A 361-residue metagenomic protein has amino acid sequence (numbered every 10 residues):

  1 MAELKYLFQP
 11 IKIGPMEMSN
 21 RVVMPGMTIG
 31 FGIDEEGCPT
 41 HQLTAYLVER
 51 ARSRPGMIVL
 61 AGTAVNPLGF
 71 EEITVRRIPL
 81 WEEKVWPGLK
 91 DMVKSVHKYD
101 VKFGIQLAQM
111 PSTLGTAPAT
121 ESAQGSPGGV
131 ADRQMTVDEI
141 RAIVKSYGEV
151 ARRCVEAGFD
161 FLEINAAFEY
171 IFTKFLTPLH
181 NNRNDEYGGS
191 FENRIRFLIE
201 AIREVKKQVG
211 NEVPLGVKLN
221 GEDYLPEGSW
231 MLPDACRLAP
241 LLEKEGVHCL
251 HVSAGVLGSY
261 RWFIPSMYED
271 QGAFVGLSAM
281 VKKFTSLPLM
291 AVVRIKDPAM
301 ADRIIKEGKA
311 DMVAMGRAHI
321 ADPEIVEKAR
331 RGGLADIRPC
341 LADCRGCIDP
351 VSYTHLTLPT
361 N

Functional and structural regions predicted by a protein language model:
M1-L356: Flavin-dependent oxidoreductase catalytic cores
T357-N361: A short, hydrophobic C-terminal helix/tail in secreted or cell-surface proteins
